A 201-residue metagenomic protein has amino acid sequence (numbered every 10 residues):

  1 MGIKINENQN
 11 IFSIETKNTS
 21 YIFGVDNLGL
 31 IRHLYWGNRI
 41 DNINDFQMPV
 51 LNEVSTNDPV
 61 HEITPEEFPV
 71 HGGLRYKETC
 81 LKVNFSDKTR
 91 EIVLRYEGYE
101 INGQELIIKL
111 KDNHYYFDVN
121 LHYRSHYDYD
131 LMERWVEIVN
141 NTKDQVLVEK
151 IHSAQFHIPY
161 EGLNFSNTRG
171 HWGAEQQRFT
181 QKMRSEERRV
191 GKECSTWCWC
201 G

Functional and structural regions predicted by a protein language model:
I5, N10-S13, Y21, R32-K192: Polysaccharide-binding surfaces and accessory modules of carbohydrate-active proteins
G24-N27: Contiguous, structured surface segment used for ligand recognition
G191-G201: Positively charged, low-complexity/disordered segments
